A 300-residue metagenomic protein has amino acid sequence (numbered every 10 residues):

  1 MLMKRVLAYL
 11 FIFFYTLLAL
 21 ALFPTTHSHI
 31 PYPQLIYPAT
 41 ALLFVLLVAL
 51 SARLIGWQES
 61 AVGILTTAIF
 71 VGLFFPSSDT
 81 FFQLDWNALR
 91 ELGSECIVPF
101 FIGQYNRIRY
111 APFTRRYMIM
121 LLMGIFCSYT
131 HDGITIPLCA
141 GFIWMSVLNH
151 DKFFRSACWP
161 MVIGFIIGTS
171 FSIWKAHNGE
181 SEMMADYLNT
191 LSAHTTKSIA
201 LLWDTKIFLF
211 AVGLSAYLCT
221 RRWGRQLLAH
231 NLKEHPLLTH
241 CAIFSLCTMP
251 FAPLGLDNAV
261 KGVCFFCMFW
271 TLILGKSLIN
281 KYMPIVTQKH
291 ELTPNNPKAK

Functional and structural regions predicted by a protein language model:
M1-L10, K281-K300: Short, intrinsically disordered terminal tails adjacent to the first/last structured region
K4-F11, Q58-G63, F113-Y117, F154-M161 (+1 more regions): Membrane-interfacial loop-to-transmembrane alpha-helix junctions, especially the N-terminal start
Y9, V48-D79, E95-C96: Transmembrane-helix signature of polytopic, membrane-embedded enzymes that assemble or transfer cell-envelope glycans
A19-Y32, H131-L232, L246, A252-C264: Transmembrane catalytic cores of multi-pass membrane glycosyltransferases and polysaccharide-assembly enzymes
L35-W57, F100: Transmembrane-helix motifs of polytopic, lipid-linked glycan transferases
Y37, A68-I102, T205-K206, G255-F269: Membrane-interface micro-motifs in multi-pass membrane enzymes
V98-R116: Membrane-interface transmembrane helices that cradle and orient dolichyl/undecaprenyl
Y117-D132, L138: Membrane-interface alpha helices of multi-pass inner-membrane proteins
